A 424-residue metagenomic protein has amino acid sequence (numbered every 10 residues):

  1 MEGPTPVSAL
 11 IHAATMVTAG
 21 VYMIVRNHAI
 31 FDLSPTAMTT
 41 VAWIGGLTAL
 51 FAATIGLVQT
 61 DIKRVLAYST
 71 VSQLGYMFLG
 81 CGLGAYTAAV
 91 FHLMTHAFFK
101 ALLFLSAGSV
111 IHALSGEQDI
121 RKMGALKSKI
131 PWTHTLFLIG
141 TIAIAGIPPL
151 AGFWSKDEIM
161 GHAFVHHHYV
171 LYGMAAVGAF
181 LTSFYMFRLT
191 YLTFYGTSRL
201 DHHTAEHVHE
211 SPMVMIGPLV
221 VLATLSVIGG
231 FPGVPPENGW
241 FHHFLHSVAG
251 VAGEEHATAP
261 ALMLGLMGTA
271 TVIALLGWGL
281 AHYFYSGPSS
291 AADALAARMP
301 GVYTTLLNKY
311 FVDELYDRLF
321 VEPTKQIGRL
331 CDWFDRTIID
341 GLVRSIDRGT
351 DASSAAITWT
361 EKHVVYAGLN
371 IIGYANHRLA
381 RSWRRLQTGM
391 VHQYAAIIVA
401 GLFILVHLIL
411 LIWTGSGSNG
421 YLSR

Functional and structural regions predicted by a protein language model:
M1-V214, L225, F231: Hydrophobic transmembrane alpha-helices and their helix-loop junctions in integral membrane proteins
A9-M16, P212-L222, N370, H392-V399: Select subsegments of transmembrane alpha-helices in polytopic membrane proteins, especially boundary-proximal
H12, W43, V220, M267-A274 (+1 more regions): Hydrophobic H-region at the start of alpha-helical membrane spans
N27-I30, L57, T193, V227-V234 (+3 more regions): Transmembrane helix-loop junctions and nearby membrane-interface residues
A52-A53, T141-A145, A179, L222-G229 (+5 more regions): Hydrophobic core segments of alpha-helical transmembrane domains in multi-pass membrane transport and ion-translocation
L181-Y195, A270-S290: Transmembrane alpha-helical segments in integral membrane proteins
L200, V208-W278, N308: Hard-cation-handling environments
E237-T269, Y283-R424: Aromatic-capped, Gly/Pro-kinked transmembrane alpha-helices
